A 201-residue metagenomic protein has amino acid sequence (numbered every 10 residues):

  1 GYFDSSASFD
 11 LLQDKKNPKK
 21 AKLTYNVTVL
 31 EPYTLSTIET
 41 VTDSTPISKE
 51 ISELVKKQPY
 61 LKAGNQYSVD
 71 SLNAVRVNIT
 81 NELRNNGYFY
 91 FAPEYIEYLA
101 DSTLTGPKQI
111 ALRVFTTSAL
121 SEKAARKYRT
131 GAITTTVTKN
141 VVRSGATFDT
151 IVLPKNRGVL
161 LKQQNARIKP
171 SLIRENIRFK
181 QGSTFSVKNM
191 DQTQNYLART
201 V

Functional and structural regions predicted by a protein language model:
G1-V201: Periplasmic polypeptide-binding modules associated with outer-membrane biogenesis and secretion
